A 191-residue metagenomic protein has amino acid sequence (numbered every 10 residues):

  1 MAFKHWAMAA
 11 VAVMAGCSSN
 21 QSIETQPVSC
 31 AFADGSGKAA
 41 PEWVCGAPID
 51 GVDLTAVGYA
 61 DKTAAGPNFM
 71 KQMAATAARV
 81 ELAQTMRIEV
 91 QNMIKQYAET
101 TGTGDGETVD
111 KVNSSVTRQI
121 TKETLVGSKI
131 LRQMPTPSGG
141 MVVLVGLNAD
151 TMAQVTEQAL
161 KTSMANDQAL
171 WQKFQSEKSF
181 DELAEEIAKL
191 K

Functional and structural regions predicted by a protein language model:
M1-A7: Bacterial N-terminal signal peptides that target proteins for export
M8-A12: Hydrophobic helical h-region of N-terminal Sec-dependent signal peptides in bacterial secretory/periplasmic proteins
M14-G16: C-terminal motif of bacterial Sec signal peptides marking the signal peptidase cleavage site
S18-K191: Domain-level marker for long, solvent-exposed, non-transmembrane regions
